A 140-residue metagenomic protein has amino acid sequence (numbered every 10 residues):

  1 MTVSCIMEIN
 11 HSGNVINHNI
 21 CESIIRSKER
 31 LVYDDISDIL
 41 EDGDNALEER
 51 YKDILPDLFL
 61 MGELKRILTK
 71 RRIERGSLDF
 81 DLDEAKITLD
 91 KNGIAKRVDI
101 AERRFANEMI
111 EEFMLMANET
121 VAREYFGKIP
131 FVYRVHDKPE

Functional and structural regions predicted by a protein language model:
M1-E140: Electropositive polyanion-binding surfaces
